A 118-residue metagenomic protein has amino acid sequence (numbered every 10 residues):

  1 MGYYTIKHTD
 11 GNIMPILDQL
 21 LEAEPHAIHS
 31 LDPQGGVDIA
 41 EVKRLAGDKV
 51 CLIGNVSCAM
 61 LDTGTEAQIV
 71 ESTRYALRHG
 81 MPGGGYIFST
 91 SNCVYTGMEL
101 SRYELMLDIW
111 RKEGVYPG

Functional and structural regions predicted by a protein language model:
M1-G118: Active-site loop segments of alpha/beta catalytic cores
